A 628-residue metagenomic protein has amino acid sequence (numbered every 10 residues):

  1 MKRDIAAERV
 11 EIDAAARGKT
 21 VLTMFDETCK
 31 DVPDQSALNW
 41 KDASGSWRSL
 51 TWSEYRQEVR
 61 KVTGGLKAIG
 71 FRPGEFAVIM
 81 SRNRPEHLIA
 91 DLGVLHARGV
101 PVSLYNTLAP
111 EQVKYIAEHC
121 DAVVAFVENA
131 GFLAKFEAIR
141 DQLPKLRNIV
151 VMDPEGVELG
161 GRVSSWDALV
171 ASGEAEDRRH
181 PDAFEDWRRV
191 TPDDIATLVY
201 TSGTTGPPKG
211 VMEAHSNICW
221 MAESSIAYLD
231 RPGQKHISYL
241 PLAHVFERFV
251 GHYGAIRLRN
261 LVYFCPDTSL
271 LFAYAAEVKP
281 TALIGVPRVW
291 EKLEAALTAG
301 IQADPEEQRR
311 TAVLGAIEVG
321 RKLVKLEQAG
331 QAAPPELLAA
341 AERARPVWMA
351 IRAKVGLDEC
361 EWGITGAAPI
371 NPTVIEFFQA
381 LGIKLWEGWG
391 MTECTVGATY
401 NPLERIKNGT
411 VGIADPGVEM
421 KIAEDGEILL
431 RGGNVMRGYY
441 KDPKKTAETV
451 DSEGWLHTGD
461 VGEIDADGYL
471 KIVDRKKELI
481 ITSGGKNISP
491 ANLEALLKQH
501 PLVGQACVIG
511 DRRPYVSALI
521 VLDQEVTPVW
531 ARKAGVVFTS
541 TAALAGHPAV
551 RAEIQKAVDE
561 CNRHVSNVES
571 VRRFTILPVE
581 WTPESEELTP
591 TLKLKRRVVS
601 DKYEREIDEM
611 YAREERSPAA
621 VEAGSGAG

Functional and structural regions predicted by a protein language model:
D34-S36, S164, E174-Y200, P207 (+1 more regions): Conserved pre-ATP/AMP-binding loop-to-beta segment of ANL
L38-L92, A109-K114, S165-V170, H215-S216: Conserved AMP-binding/adenylate-forming core of the ANL superfamily
S44, G131-P192, L297-A350: ANL superfamily adenylate-forming
S49-S53, W187-R189, A196-A222: Conserved AMP-binding A3 loop
G64, H96-S172, E553-Q555, D559-E560: Structural core segment of the AMP-binding/adenylate-forming
T201, A414-T482, Q499: Conserved ATP-binding/catalytic segment of the ANL
C219-S238, L242-W348, E359, K384: Conserved AMP-binding/adenylation subdomain of ANL enzymes
I480, Q505, V558-G628: Conserved C-terminal "lid"/linker of ANL adenylate-forming enzymes
